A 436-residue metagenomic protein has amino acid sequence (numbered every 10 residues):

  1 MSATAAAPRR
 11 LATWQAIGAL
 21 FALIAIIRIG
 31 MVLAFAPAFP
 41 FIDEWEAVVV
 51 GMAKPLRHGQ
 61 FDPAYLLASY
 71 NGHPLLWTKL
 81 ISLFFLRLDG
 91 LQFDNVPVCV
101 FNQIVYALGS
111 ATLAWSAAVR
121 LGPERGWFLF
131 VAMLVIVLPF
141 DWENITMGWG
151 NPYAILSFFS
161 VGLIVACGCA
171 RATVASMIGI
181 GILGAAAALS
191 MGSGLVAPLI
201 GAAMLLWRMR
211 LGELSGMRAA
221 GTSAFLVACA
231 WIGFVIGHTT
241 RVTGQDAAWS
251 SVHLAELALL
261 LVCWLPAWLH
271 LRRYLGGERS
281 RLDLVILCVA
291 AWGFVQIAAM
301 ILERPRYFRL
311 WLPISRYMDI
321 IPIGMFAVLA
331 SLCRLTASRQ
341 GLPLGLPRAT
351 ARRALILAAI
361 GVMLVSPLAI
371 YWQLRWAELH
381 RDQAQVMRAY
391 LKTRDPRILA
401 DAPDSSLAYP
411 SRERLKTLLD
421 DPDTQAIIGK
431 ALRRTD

Functional and structural regions predicted by a protein language model:
T4-W77, S82-L129, V174-A175, I180 (+5 more regions): Intrinsically disordered, polar/acidic, low-complexity terminal segments
I24, L129-I136, V227-W231, E278-R304: Transmembrane alpha-helix segments characteristic of polytopic inner-membrane glycan-assembly/cell-envelope
A38-H58, G148-G150, F234-L254, V285 (+2 more regions): Extracytoplasmic catalytic-loop and juxtamembrane helix elements of membrane-embedded, polyprenol/dolichol-linked
D43, E124-A170, L189-M191, G293-R334: Membrane-interface micro-motifs in multi-pass membrane enzymes
V98-V105, P152-S160, A219-F225, A247-C263 (+1 more regions): Alpha-helical transmembrane segments of polytopic membrane proteins
T112-W115, G162-C169, A197-M209, C263-H270 (+1 more regions): Transmembrane alpha-helices and membrane-interface helical segments of multi-pass integral membrane enzymes
S176-A203: Membrane-interface alpha helices of multi-pass inner-membrane proteins
V196-I232: Perimembrane helix-loop-helix junctions
